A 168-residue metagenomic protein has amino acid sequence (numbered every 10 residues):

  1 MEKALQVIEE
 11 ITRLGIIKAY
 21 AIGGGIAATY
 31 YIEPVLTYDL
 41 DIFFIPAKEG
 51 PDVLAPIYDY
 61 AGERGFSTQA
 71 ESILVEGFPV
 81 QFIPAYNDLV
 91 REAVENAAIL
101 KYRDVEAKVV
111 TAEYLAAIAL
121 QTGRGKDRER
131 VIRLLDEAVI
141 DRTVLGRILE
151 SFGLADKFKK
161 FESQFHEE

Functional and structural regions predicted by a protein language model:
M1-E168: Compositionally biased terminal segments of proteins
